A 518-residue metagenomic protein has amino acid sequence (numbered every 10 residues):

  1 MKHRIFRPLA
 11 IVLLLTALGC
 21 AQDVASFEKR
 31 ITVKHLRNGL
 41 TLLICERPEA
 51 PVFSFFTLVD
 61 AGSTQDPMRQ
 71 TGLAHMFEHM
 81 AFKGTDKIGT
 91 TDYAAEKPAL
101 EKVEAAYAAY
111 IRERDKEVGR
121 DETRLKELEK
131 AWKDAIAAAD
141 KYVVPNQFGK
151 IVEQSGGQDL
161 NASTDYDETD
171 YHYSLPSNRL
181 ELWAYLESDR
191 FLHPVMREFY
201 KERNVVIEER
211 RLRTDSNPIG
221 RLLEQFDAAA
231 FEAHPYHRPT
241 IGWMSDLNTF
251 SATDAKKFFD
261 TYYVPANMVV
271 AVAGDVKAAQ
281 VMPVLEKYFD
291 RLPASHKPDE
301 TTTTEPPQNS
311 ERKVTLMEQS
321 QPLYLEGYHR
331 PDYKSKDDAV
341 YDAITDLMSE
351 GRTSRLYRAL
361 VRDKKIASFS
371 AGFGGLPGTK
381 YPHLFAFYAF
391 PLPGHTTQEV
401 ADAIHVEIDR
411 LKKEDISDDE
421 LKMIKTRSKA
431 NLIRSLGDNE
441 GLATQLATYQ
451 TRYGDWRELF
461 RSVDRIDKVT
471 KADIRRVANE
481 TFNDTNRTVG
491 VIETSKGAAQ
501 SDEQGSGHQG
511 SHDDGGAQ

Functional and structural regions predicted by a protein language model:
M1-R7: Positively charged n-region of N-terminal signal peptides that target proteins for export
P8-G19: Bacterial N-terminal signal peptides
L18-I44, V269, K277-L316, L323 (+3 more regions): Proteolytic maturation boundary segments
C45, A50-M76, G89-D189, R221-S245 (+6 more regions): M16 family metallopeptidases and their MPP-like homologs
L73-A81, I344: Active-site His/Glu-centered metal-binding helix of metallohydrolases
H79-G89: Catalytic Zn2+-binding segment of zinc metalloproteases
M196, R203-N204, R211, I219 (+3 more regions): Non-catalytic, conformational "gating/processing" segments within enzyme and secreted inhibitor domains
R211-D215, A228, K297-R355: His/Glu-based metal-binding/catalytic segments typifying zinc-dependent metallopeptidases
